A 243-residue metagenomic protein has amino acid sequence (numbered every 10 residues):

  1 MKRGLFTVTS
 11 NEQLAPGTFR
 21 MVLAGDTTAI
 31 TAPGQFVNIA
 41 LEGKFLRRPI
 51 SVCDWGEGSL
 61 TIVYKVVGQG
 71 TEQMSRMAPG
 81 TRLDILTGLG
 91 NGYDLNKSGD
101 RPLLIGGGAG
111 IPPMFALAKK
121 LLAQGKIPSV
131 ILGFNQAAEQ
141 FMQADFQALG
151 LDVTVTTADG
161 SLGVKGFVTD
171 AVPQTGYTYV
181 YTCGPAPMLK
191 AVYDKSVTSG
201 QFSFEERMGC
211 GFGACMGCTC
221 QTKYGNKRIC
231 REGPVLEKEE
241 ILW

Functional and structural regions predicted by a protein language model:
K2-T81: Ferredoxin-reductase
S10, D54, V155-T157, F202-F204 (+1 more regions): Structural signal for conserved beta-strand scaffold positions within catalytic alpha/beta enzyme cores
F45-V52, G90-K97, C230: Short, Lys/Arg- and Gly-enriched loop/turn segments at beta-strand edges
Q69-R207: FNR/FR-type flavoprotein reductase catalytic core
P113, E205-P234: Local cysteine-cluster metal-coordination motifs and their immediate loop/turn environment, predominantly Fe-S cluster
P234-W243: Short microdomains enriched in Cys/His and/or Lys/Arg
